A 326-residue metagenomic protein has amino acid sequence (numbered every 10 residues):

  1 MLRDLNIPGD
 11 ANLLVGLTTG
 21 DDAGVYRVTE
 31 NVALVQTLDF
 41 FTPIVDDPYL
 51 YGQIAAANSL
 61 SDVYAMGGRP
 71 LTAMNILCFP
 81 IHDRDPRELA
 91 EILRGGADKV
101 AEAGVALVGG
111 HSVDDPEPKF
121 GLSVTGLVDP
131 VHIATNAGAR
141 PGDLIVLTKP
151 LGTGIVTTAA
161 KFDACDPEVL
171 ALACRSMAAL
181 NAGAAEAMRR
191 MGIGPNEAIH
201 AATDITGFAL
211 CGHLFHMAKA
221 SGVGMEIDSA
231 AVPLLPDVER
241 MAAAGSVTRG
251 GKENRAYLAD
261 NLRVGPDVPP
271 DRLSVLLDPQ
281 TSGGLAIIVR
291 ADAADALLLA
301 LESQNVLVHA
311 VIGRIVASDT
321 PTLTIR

Functional and structural regions predicted by a protein language model:
M1-R326: Helix-biased detector of long, well-ordered alpha-helical tracts
